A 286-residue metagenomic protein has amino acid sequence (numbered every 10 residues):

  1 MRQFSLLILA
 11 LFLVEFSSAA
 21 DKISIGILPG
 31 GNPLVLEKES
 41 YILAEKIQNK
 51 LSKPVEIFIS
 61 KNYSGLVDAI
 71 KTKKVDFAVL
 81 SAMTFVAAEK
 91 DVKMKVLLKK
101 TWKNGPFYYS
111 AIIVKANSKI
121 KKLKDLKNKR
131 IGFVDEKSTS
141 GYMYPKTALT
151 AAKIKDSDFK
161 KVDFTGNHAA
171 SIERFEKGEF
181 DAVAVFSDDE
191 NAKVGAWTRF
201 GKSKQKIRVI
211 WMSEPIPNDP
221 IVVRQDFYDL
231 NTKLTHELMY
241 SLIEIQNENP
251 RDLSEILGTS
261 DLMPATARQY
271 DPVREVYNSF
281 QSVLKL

Functional and structural regions predicted by a protein language model:
S5-E15: Bacterial N-terminal signal peptides
D21-I27, G31-I42, I216, V223 (+1 more regions): An extracytoplasmic/periplasmic, membrane-proximal ligand-sensing/linker region
S24-K46, S60, M83, P106-E173 (+1 more regions): Bilobed "Venus flytrap"/periplasmic-binding protein-like clamshell domains and structurally analogous long
G30, L80-T84, W102, K115-S118 (+4 more regions): Solvent-exposed coil/turn segments that connect beta secondary-structure elements in extracytoplasmic/periplasmic
I42-S81: N-terminal, post-signal-peptide region of Sec/Tat-exported proteins
S64-A78, D91, K124, H168-D188: Short helices/loops that flank or line small-molecule/ion binding pockets
D68-D125: Acidic, polar ligand-binding/catalytic clefts
R130-T232: Pocket-lining segment of extracytoplasmic ligand-binding domains
